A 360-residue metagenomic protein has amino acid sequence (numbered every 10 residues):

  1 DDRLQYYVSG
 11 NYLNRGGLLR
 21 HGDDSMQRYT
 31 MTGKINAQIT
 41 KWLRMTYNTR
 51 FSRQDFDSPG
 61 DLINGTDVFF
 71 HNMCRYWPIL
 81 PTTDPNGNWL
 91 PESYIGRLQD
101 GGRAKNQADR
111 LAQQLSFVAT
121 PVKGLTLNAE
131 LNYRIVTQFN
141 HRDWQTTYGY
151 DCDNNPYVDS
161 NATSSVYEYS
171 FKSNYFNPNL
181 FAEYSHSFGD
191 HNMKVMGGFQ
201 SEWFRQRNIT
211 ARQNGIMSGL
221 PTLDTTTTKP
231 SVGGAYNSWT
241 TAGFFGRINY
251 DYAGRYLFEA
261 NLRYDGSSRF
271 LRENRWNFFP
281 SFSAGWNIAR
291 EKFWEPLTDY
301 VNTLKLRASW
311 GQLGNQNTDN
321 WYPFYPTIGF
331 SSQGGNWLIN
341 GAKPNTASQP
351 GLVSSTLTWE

Functional and structural regions predicted by a protein language model:
D1-P59, F70, L111-Q114: Transmembrane beta-barrel wall of Gram-negative outer-membrane proteins
L13, G65-G96: Acidic, glycine-rich flexible loop segments
D24-S25, D61-I63, L297-N302: Short, glycine-/polar-rich solvent-exposed loops and beta-turns at beta-strand/coil boundaries
K34-L43, N48-R53, W89-W144, P156-E360: Extracellular/periplasmic, surface-exposed regions of secreted and cell-surface proteins
L62, V68, T358: Glycine- and other small-residue-rich loops at beta-strand/loop junctions that grip anionic moieties
N64-G65, P326: Short, hinge-like loop/turn segments at secondary-structure boundaries
W77-L80, Y150-D151, D159, E259: Core alpha/beta catalytic barrel or barrel-like domain that forms the active/cofactor pocket in diverse metabolic
G149-C152, S267: Extracytoplasmic gating/loop element in the C-terminal half of outer-membrane beta-barrel translocons and assembly
